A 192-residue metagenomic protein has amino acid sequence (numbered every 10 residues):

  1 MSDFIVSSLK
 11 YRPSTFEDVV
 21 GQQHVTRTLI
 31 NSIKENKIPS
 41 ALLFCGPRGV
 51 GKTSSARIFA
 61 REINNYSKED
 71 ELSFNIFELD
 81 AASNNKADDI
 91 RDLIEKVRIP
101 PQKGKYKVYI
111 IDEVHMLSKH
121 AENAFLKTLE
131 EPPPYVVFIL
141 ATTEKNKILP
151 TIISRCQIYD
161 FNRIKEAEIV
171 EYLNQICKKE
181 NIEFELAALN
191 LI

Functional and structural regions predicted by a protein language model:
M1-I158, N162-L191: P-loop/Walker A NTP-binding region and its immediately flanking N-terminal helices in P-loop NTPase folds
